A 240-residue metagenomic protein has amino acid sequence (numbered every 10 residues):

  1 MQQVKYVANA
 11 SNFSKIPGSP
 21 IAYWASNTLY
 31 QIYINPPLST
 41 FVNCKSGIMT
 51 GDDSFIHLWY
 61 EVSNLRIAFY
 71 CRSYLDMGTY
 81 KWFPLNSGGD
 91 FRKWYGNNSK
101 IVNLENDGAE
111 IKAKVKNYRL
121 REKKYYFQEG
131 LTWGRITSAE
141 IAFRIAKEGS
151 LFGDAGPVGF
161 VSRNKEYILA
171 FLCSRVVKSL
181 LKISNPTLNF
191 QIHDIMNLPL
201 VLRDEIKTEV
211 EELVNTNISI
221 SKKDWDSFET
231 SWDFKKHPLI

Functional and structural regions predicted by a protein language model:
M1-K114, R119-G130, T208-I240: Polynucleotide-recognition surfaces of large bacterial nucleic-acid defense/processing enzymes
S19, K112-R119, Y126-Q128, E148-S162 (+1 more regions): Glycine- and acidic
I34, I67, W82, Y125 (+6 more regions): Alpha-helical structural motif
R92, A139, K165, D204-I206: Residues that cap or initiate secondary-structure elements
W94, L104, F127, E140-I141 (+2 more regions): Broad hydrophobic/π-residue packing in well-ordered secondary structure
G134-I136, L198-R203, L213, K235: Generic beta-strand/beta-sheet core signal
G134-N197, I220: Basic, amphipathic alpha-helical recognition segments used for DNA target recognition
